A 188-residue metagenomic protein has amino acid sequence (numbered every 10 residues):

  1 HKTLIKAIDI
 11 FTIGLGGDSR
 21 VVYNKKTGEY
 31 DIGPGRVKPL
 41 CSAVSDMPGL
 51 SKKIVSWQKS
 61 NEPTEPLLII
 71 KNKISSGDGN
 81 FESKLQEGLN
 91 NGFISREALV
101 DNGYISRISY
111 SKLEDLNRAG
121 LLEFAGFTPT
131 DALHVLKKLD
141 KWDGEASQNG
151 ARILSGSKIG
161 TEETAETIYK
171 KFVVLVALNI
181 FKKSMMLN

Functional and structural regions predicted by a protein language model:
H1-N188: N-terminally biased helix-coil "hinge/interface" segments that flank
